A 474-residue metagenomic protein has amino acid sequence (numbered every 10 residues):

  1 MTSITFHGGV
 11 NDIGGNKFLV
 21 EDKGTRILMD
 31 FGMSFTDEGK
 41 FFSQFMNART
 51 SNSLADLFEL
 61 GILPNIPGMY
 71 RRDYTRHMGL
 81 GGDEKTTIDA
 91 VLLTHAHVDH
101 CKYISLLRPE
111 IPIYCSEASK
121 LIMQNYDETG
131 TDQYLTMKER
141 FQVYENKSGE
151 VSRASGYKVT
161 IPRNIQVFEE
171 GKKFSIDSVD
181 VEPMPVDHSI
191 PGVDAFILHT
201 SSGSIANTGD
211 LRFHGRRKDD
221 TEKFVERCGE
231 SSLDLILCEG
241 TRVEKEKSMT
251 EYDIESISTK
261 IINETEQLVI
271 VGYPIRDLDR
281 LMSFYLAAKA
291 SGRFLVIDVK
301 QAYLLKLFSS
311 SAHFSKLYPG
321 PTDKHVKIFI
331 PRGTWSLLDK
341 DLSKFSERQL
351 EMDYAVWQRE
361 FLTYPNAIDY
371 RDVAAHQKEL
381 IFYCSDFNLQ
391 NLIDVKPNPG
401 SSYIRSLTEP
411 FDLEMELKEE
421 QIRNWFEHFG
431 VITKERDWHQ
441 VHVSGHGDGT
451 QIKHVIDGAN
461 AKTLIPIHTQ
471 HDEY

Functional and structural regions predicted by a protein language model:
T2-D12, N16-A90, Y103-D279, S283 (+3 more regions): His/Asp/Glu-rich metal-coordinating catalytic cores of metallo-dependent phosphodiesterases/hydrolases acting on
F35, V98-H100, L121, E244 (+3 more regions): Glycine-rich nucleotide phosphate-binding loop and flanking beta-alpha elements of Rossmann-like dinucleotide-binding
A90-H100, H188, I467-H468: Histidine-centered divalent metal-coordination motifs
V91-T94, I113, I381-C384, L464: Short, hydrophobic beta-strand segments that form beta-sheet elements in well-ordered domains
Y126-D127, F308-G320, L417-E427, Y474: Short, aromatic/basic amphipathic alpha-helical patches
M137-N146, Q166-V167, L295-S309, P321-L337 (+3 more regions): A generic structural motif
G215-K300, G400-Y474: Cap/insert and terminal regions of metallo-dependent hydrolase folds
E244-P399, Q451, I467: Hard-cation-handling environments
